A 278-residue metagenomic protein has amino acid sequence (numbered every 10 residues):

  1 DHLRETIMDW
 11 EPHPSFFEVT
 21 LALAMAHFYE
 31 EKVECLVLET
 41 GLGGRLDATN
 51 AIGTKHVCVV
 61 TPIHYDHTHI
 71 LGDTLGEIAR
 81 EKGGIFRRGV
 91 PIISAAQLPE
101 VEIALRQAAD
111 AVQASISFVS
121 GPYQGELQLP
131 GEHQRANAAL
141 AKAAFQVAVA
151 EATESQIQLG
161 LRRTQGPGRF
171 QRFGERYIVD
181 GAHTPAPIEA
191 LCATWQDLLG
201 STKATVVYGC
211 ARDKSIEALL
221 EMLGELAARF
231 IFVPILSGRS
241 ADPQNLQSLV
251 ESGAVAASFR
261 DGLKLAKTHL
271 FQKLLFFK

Functional and structural regions predicted by a protein language model:
D1-G53, L71, P99-E100: ATP-dependent carboxylate-amine ligase catalytic core
H2-H13, H64-H67, K203-V206, E251: Short, basic, glycine/proline-bearing loop/turn elements
L3-W10, E31, E81, I85 (+8 more regions): Change "in soluble alpha/beta enzymes" to "in soluble alpha/beta proteins
A24-H27, T194, G262-H269: CheY-like receiver
C35-T40, L46-V59, I63-D66, E77 (+1 more regions): Nucleotide phosphate-binding/pyrophosphate-handling subdomain across enzymes that bind or process nucleotide phosphates
L42-L46, I52-A114, I216-L220: Conserved catalytic-core segment of NTP-binding enzymes
A95-S117, R135, A218-Q272: C-terminal helical cap/extension that packs against the catalytic core of soluble nucleotide-cofactor enzymes
Q272-K278: Peripheral docking tails and interdomain loops at the edges of cofactor- or intermediate-handling domains
